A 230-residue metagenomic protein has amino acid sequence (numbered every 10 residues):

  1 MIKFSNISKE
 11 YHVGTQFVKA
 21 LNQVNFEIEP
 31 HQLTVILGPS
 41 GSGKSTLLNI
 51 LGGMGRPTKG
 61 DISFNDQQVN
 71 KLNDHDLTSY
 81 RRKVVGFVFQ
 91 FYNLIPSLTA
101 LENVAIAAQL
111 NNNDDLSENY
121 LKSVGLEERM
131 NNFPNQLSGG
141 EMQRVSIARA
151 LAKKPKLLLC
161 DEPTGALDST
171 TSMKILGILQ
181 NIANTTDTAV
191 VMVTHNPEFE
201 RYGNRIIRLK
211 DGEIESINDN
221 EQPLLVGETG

Functional and structural regions predicted by a protein language model:
I2-R208: ABC family nucleotide-binding domain
R205, E213-G230: Conserved beta-strand-loop-alpha-helix hinge in the C-terminal portion of ABC ATPase nucleotide-binding domains
